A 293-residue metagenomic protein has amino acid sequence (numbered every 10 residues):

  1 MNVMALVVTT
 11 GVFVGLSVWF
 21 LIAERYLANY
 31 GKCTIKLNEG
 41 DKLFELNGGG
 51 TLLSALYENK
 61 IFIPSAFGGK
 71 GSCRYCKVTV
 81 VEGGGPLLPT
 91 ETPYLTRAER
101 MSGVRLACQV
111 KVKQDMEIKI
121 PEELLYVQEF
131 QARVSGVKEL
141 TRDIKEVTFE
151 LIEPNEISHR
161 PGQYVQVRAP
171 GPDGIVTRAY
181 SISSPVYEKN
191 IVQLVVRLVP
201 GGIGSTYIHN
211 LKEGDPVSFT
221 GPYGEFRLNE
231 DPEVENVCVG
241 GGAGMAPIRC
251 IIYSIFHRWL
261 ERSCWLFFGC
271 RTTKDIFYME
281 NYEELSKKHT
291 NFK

Functional and structural regions predicted by a protein language model:
M1-T10: Feature marks short, highly hydrophobic, charge-poor N-terminal signal-anchor/signal peptide-like helices that anchor
V18-E39: Transmembrane-cytosolic junction motif
C33-S54: Membrane-cytosol interface motif
L53-P64, Y75-L125: Iron-sulfur (Fe-S) cluster-binding segments and ferredoxin-like electron-carrier domains, especially [2Fe-2S]
V112, L124, P170-G174, G221-F226: Short, charged beta-turn/beta-strand-edge "cap" motif at the junction between a beta-strand and an adjacent loop
E129-P216, C270-T272: Ferredoxin-reductase
P200-K293: FNR/FR-type flavoprotein reductase catalytic core
